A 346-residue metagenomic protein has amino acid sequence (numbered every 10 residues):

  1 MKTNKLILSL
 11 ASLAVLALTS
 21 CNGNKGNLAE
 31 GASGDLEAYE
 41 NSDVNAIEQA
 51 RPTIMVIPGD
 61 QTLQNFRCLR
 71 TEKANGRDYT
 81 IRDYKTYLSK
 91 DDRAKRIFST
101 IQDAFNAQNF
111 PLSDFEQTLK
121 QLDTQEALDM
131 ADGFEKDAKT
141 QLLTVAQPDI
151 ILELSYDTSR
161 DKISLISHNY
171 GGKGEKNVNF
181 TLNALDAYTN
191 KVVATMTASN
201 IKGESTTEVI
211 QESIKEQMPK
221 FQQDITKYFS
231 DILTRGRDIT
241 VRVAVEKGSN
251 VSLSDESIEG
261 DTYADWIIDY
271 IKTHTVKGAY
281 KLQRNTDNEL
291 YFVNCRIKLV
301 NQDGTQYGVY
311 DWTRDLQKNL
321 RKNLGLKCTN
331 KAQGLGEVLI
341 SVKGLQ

Functional and structural regions predicted by a protein language model:
M1-S9: Bacterial N-terminal signal peptides that target proteins for export
A11-V15: Hydrophobic helical h-region of N-terminal Sec-dependent signal peptides in bacterial secretory/periplasmic proteins
A17-S20: C-terminal motif of bacterial Sec signal peptides marking the signal peptidase cleavage site
N22-M55, Q61-F66, Y188-K281, W312 (+3 more regions): C-terminal/domain-edge helix-coil "capping" segments
V56-L152, D261-L324: N-terminal segment of the mature soluble domain
Q64-F66, L122-Q125, D161-S167, V251: Extracytoplasmic/secreted cell-surface and envelope-processing proteins
I150-G203, E337-Q346: Amphipathic beta-strand/beta-sheet edge segments enriched in Tyr/Trp
L290-R296, G336-K343: Generic recognition of long tandem-repeat/solenoid scaffolds
